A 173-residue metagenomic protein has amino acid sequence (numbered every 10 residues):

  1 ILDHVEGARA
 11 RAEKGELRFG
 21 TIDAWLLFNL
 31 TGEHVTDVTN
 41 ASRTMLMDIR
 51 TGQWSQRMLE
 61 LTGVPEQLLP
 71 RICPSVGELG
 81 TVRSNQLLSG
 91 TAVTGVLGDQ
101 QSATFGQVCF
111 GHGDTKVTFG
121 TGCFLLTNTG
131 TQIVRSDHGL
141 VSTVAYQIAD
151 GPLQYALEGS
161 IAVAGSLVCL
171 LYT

Functional and structural regions predicted by a protein language model:
L2-H4: Periplasmic solute-binding protein
G7-E13: Short, polar/flexible loop-turn hinges at active-site or ligand-entry regions and domain interfaces
L17-D23: NAD(P)-dependent dehydrogenases' Rossmann-like dinucleotide-binding region
V35, N40-Y155, A162-C169: ATP-dependent carbohydrate kinase catalytic cores
Y172-T173: Conserved small/polar residues in nucleotide/adenosyl-binding loops
